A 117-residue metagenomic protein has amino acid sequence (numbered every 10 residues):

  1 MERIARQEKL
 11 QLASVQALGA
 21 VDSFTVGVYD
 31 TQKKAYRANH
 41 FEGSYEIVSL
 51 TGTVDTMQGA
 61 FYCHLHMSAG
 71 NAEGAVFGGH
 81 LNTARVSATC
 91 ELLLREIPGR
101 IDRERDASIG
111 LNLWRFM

Functional and structural regions predicted by a protein language model:
E2-C63, S68-M117: N-terminal intrinsically disordered, cationic/polar leader segments that include organellar targeting peptides
